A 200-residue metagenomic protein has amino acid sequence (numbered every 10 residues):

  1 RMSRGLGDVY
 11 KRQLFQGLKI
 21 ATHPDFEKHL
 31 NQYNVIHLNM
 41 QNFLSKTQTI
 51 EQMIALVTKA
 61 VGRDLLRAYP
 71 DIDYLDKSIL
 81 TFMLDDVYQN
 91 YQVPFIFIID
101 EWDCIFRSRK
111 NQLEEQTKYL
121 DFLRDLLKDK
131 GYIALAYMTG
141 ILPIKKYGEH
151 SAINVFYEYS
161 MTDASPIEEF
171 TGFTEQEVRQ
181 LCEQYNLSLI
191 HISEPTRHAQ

Functional and structural regions predicted by a protein language model:
R1-Y10, I190-Q200: Single conserved hydrophobic/aromatic residue that forms the stacking wall/gate of nucleotide- or nucleobase-binding
K11-R63: P-loop NTPase motor core
T22, Q41-S45, D103-C104, I141-G148: Conserved nucleotide-binding/hydrolysis micro-motifs of P-loop NTPases
Y69-L84: Short glycine-rich substrate-engagement loop in P-loop NTPases that contacts/grips substrate
D86-Y88, T117-A136: Substrate-engagement module of ASCE P-loop NTPases
Y91-L113: Conserved P-loop NTPase "ATPase switch" module shared by AAA+ and STAND
I98, A134-I141: Structural recognition of the conserved hydrophobic beta-strand(s) that form the central parallel beta-sheet of P-loop
K145-L189, S193, R197: Conserved P-loop NTPase catalytic core
